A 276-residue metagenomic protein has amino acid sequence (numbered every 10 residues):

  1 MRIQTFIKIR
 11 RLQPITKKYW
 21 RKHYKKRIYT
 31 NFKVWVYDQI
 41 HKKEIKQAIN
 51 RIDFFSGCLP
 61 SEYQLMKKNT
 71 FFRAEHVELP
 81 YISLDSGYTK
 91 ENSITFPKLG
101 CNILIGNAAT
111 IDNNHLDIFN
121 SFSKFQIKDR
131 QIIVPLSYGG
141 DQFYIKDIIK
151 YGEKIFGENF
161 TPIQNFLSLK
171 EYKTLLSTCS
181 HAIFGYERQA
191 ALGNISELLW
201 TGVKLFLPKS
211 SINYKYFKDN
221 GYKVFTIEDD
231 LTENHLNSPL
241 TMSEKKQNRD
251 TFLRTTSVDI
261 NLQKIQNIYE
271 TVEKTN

Functional and structural regions predicted by a protein language model:
K33-H76: A short, active-site helix/loop in glycosyltransferases that binds the activated sugar's phosphate group
S61-E62, E78-N92, T232-E233: Short beta-strand->alpha-helix junction loop in the catalytic core of nucleotide-activated group-transfer enzymes
K90-N113, I132-V134, L253-R254, I265: Conserved donor-binding/catalytic core segment of Leloir-type glycosyltransferases
T110-K124: A conserved mid-protein helix/loop that constitutes part of the nucleotide-sugar donor-binding site
K146-F166: Nucleotide-activated donor-binding/catalytic signature segment of Leloir-type glycosyltransferases, i.e., the conserved
T174-E187: Acidic donor-binding loop of glycosyltransferase active sites
K204-L207: Short hydrophobic beta-strand element within catalytic cores of glycosyltransferases and related nucleotide-activated
N234-N276: A charged, aromatic-enriched C-terminal amphipathic alpha-helix characteristic of glycosyltransferases across folds
